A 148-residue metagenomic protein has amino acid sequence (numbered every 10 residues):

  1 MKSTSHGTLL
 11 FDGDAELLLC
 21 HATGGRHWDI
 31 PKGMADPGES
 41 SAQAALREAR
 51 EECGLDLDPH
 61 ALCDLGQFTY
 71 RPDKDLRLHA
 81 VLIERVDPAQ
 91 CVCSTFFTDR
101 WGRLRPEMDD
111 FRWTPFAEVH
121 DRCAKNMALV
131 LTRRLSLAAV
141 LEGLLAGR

Functional and structural regions predicted by a protein language model:
M1-I30, H79: N-terminal strand-loop-strand
M1-S3, D12, R71-D73, P106-M108: A generic fold-level signal
D14-L17, G24-R26, D36, P72-D73 (+1 more regions): Short, charged/polar surface micro-motifs in flexible loops or helix N-caps
R26-H27, P31, P37, L78-V81 (+2 more regions): Functional cleft and adjacent loop/helix regions within the main domain that mediate ligand binding or catalysis
D29, S41, L55, L76 (+2 more regions): Membrane-topology and secretion signals of cell-surface/extracellular proteins
I30-D64: The catalytic Nudix box helix
A35, V119-H120: A generic structural signal for short hydrophobic patches within well-formed alpha-helices
F68-R100, R112-A117, V130-E142: Active-site-adjacent beta-strand/loop module that shapes the phosphate/pyrophosphate-binding cleft
